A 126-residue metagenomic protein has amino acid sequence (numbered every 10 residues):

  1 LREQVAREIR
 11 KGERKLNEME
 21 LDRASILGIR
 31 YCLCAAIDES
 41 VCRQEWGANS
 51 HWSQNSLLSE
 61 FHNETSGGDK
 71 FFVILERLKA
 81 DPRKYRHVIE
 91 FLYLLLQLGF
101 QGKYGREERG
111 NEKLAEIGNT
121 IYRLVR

Functional and structural regions predicted by a protein language model:
L1-E39: Non-catalytic, solvent-exposed interaction/assembly segments
R2, R23, Y85, N111-A115: Generic detection of long, well-ordered alpha-helical segments
C32-E108, E112: Membrane-proximal low-complexity regions enriched in glycine and acidic/polar residues
A115-R126: Juxtamembrane amphipathic/hinge helix adjacent to a transmembrane helix
